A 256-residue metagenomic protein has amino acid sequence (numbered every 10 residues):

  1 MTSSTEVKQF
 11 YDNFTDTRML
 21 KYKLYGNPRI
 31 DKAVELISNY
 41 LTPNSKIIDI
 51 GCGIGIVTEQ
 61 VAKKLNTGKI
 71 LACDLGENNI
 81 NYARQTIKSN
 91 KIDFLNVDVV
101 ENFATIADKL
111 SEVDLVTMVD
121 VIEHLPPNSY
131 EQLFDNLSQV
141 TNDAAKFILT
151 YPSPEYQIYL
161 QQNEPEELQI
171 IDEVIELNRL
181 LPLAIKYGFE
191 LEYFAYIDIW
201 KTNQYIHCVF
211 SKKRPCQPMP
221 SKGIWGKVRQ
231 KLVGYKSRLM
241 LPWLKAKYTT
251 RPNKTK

Functional and structural regions predicted by a protein language model:
M1-S111, E131-F134, E173, I206-V209 (+2 more regions): Conserved N-terminal segment of class I S-adenosyl-L-methionine
K46, A145-K146: Short glycine-centered segments of the SAM/dcSAM-binding site in methyltransferase folds
T117: A conserved beta-strand element that flanks and buttresses the S-adenosyl-L-methionine
D120-H124: Short catalytic micro-motifs in class I SAM-dependent methyltransferases
E131-D143: A short glycine-rich, Lys/Arg-flanked "PGG" loop and its adjoining helix->strand segment in the class I
L149-I171: Short, glycine-/aromatic-enriched active-site segment of Class I SAM-dependent methyltransferases
D172-G188: Short alpha-helix
F189-W200: Conserved S-adenosyl-L-methionine
